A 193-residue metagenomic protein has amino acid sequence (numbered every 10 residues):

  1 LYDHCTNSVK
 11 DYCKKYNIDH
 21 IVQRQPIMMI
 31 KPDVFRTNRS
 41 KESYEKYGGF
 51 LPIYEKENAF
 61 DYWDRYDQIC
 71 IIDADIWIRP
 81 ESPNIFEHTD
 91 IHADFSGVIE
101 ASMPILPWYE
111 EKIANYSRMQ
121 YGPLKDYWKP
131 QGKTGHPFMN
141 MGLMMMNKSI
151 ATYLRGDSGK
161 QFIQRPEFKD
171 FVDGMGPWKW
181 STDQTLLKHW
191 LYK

Functional and structural regions predicted by a protein language model:
L1-E45, L51-E55, D64-Y66: N-terminal anchoring/stem segment of glycosyltransferases
D3, N7, Y54, N58 (+1 more regions): A structural signal for well-ordered alpha-helical segments within the folded catalytic domains of diverse enzymes
K10, K14, D90, Y192: Anion (oxyanion) recognition and catalysis
Y16, K56, I72, F138-G142 (+1 more regions): Residues that flank catalytic or metal-binding motifs in active/ligand-binding sites
I27-M29, S102-M103, I150: Residue-level detector of flexible, active-site-proximal loop/helix-junction positions within diverse enzyme catalytic
P52-Y116, M144-M146: GT-A fold catalytic core of metal-dependent nucleotide-sugar glycosyltransferases, centered on the diacidic
S117-G135: Short, flexible, basic/aromatic active-site loop/helix in glycosyltransferases
P130-K193: Catalytic core and acceptor-binding pocket of nucleotide-sugar-dependent glycosyltransferases
